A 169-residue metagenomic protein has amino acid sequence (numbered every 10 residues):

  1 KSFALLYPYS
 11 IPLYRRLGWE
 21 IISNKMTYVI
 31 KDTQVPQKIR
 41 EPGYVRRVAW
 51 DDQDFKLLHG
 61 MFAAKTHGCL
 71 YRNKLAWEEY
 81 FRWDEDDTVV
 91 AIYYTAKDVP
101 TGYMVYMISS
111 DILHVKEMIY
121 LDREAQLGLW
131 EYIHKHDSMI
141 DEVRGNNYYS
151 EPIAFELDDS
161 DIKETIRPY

Functional and structural regions predicted by a protein language model:
S2, Y7-M26, G128, S150-R167: Conserved active-site alpha-helix within GNAT-family acetyltransferase domains
I11-G18, T33-P36, D84-I92: Short, mixed-charge, low-aromatic patches
I21, Y28-V29, I92, R144: Residue-level detector of alpha-helical recognition elements and their boundaries
Y28-Y44: Contiguous, non-catalytic segments that form substrate-binding/exosite surfaces or channel walls
R40-Y169: Intrinsically disordered, low-complexity, positively biased terminal segments
